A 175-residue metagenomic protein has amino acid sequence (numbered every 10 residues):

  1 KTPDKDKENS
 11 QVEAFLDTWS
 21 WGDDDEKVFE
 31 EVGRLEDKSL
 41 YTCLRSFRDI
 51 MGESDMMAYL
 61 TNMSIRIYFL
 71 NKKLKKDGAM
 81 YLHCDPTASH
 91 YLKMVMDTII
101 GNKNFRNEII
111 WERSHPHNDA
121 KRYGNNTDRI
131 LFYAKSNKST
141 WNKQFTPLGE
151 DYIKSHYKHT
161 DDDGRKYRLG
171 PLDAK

Functional and structural regions predicted by a protein language model:
K1-K175: Core catalytic lobe of class I
